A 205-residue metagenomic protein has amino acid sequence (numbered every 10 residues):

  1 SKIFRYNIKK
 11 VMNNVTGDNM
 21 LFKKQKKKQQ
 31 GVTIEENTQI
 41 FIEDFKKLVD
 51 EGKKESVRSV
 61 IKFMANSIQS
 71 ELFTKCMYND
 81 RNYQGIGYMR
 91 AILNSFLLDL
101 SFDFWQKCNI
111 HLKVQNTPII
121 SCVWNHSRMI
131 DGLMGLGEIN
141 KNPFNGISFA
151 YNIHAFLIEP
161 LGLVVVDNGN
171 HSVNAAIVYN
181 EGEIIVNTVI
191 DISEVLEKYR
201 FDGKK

Functional and structural regions predicted by a protein language model:
K2-N13: Short, positively charged and aromatic/hydrophobic N-terminal segments
I3, N19-M20, K47: Acidic/proline-rich low-complexity IDRs
K10, D131, V178: Charged/polar, solvent-exposed surface patches and flexible loops
L21-K24, Q30, K198-K205: N-terminal soluble segments of membrane proteins
K24-L163: Short alpha-helix boundary/capping and kink motifs at helix termini
S148-K204: A short, basic-hydrophobic beta/loop patch
